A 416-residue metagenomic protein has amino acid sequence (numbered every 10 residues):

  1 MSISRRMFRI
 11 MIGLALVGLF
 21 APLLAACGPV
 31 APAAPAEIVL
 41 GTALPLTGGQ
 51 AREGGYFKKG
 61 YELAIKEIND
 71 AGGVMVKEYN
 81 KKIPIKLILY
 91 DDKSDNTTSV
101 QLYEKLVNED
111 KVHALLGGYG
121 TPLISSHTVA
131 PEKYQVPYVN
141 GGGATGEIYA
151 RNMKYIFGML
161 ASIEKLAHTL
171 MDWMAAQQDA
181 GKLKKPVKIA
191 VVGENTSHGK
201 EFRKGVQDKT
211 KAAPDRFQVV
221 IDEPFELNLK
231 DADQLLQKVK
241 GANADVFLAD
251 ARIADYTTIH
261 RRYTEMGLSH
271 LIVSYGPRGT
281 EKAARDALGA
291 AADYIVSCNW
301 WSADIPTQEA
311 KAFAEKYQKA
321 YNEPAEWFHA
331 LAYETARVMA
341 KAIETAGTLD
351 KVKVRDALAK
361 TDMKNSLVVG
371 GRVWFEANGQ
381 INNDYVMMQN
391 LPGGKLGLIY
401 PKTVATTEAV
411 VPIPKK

Functional and structural regions predicted by a protein language model:
M1-V39, D70, P414-K416: Short, low-complexity disordered leader/linker segments with a strong preference for bacterial N-terminal type II
P29-A31, R52-F57, V74-A150, M159 (+3 more regions): Beta-alpha junction/loop-to-helix N-cap segments that form part of ligand/metal-binding clefts
A33, I38, K59-K86, K211-F217: Signal peptide-proximal N-terminal region of secreted/periplasmic/extracellular or secretory-lumen proteins
G41-E62, Y90-T97, Y119-G120, V192-E201 (+3 more regions): Extracytoplasmic "Venus flytrap"
E62-G73, E104-V112, T128-V136, A175-D179 (+6 more regions): Sec-exported extracytoplasmic/periplasmic mature domains
V112-D222, L271-V296, D304: Extracytoplasmic ligand/sensor domains, especially the bilobed periplasmic-binding protein
Y263-Y333, E344, I399-K416: Extracellular/periplasmic periplasmic-binding protein-like sensory domains
K319-E326, A340-I399: Segments of small-molecule ligand-sensing domains
